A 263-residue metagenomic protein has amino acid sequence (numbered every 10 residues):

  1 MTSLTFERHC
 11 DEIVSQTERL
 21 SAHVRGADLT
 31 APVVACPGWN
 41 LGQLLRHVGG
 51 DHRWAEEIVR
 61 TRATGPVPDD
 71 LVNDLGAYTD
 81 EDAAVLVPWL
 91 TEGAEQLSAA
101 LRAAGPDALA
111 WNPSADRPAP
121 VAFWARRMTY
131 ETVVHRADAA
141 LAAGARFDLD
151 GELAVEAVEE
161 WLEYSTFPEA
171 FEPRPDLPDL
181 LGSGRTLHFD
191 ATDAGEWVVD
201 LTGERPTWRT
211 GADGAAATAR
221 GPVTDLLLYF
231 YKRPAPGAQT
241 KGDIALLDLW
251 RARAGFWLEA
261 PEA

Functional and structural regions predicted by a protein language model:
M1-E7, D51-A110, R146-V158, L162-E169: Short, helix-capping/interhelical loops that line the mouth of catalytic, cofactor-, or ligand-binding pockets
M1-R46, A55-E57, Y78: An N-terminal domain-cap segment
D28-D69, A115-E172, L226: Short, contiguous alpha-helical
Y78-L109, V121-E131, D138, L180-H188 (+2 more regions): Acidic/histidine-rich alpha-helical segments that form the ligand environment of transition-metal centers
W161-V198: A glycine-rich beta-turn/hairpin centered on an aromatic-Pro dipeptide
F189-V223: Acidic/His-leaning functional-site neighborhoods
A212-A263: C-terminal interaction segments
